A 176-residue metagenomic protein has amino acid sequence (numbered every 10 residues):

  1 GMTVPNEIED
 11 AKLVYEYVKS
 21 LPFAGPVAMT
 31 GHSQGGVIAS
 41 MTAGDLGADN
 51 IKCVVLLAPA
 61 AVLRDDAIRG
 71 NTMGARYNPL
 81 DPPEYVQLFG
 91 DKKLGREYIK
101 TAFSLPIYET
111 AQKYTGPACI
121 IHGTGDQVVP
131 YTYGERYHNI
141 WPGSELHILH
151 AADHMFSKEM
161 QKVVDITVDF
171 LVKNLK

Functional and structural regions predicted by a protein language model:
G1-A24: Catalytic nucleophile-loop/oxyanion-hole region of alpha/beta-hydrolase and closely related hydrolase-like folds
M2, G44, D49-R136, I140-I148 (+1 more regions): The alpha/beta-hydrolase serine catalytic core
N6-E9, I38, K162: Conserved active-site and cofactor/substrate-binding residues in soluble primary-metabolism enzymes
E16, S40, E135-R136: Active-site phosphate/pyrophosphate- and oxyanion-stabilizing loops and adjacent acidic/basic residues in soluble
V18-K19, L171-K176: Short, hydrophobic alpha-helical segments
P22-H32: Alpha/beta-hydrolase fold nucleophile elbow
G31-G35, A39: Gly/Ala-rich beta-loop-alpha elbow adjacent to hydrolase catalytic centers
